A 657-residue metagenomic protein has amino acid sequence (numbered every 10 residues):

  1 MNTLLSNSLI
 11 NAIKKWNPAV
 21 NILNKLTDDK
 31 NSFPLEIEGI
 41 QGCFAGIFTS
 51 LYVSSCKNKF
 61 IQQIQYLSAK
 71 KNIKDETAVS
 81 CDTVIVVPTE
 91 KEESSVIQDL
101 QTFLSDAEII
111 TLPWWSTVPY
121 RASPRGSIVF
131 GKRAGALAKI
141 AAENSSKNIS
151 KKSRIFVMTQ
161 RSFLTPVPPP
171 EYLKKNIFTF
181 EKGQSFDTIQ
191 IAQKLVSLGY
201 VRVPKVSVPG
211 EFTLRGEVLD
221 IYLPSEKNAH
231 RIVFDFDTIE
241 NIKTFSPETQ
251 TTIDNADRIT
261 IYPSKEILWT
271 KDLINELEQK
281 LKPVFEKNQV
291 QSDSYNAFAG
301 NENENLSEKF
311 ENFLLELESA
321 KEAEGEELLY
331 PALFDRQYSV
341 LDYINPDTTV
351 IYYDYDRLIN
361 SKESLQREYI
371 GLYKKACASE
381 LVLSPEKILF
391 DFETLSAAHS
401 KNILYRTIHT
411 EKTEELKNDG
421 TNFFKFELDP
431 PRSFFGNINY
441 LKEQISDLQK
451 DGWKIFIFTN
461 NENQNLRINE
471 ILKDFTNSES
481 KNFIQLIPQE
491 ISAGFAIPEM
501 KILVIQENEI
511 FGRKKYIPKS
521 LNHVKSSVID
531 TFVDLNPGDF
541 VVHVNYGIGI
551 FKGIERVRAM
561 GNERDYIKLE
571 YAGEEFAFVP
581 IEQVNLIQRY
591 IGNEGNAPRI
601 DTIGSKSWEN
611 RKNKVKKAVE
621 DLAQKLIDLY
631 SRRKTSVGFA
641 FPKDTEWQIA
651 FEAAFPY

Functional and structural regions predicted by a protein language model:
M1-Y657: ASCE RecA-like P-loop NTPase motor cores that couple ATP hydrolysis to mechanical translocation on nucleic acids
